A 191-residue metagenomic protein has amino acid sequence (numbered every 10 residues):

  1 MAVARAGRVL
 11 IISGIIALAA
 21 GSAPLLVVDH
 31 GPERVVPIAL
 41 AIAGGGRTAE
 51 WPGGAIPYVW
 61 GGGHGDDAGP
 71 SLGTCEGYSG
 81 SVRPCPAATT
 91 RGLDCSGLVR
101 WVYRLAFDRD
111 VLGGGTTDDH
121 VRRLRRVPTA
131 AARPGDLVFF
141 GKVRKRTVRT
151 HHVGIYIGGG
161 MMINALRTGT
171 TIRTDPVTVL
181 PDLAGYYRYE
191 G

Functional and structural regions predicted by a protein language model:
A2-L25: Secretory targeting and sorting signals
A2-R5, G97, G185: Short alpha-helical segments used as structural interaction elements across diverse proteins
G14, S22, V28-V36, R100 (+2 more regions): ...with weaker cross-activation on analogous glycine-rich loops/strands in unrelated enzymes
L25-S96, R100-R109, R149, I163: N-terminal capping segments
I56, G160, A184: A broad, low-specificity signal marking well-ordered, structured residues that form hydrophobic/aromatic
D182-G191: Low-complexity, Gly/Ser/Thr/Pro-rich intrinsically disordered linker/tail segments
